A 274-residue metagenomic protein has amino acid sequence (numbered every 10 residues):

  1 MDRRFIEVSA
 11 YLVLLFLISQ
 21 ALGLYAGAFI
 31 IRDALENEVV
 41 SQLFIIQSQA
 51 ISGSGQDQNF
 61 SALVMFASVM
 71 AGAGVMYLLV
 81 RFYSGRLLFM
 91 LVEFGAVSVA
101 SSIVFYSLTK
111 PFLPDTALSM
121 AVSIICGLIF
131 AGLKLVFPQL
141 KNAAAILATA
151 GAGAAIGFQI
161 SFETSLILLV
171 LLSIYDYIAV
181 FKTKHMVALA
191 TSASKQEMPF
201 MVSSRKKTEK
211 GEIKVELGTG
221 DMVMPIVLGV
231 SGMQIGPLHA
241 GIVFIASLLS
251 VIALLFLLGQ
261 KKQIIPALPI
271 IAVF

Functional and structural regions predicted by a protein language model:
M1-F274: A membrane-topology feature that recognizes alpha-helical transmembrane segments and their immediate juxtamembrane
